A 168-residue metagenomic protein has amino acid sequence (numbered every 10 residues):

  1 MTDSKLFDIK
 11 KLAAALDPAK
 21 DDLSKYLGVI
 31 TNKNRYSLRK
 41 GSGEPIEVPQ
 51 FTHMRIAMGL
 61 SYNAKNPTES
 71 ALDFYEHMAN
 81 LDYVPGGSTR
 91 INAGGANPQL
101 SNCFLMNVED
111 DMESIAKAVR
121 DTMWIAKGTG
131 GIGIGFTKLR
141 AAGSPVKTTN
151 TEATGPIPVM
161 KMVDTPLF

Functional and structural regions predicted by a protein language model:
M1-F168: Extended catalytic cores of very large enzyme megasubunits
